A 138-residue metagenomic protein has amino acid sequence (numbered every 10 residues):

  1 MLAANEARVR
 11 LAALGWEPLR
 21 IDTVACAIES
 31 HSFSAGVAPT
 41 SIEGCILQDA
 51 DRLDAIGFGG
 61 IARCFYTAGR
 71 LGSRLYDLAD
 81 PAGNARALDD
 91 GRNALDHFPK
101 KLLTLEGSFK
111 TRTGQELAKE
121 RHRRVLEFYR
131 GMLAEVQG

Functional and structural regions predicted by a protein language model:
M1-A13: An active-site-proximal "capping" alpha-helix that borders the catalytic cofactor pocket
L2, I28, L47-Q48: Short alpha-helical catalytic segment bearing the HExxH-like zincin motif of zinc-dependent metalloproteases
L2-A3, R20, I42: Short acidic-hydrophobic sequence patches enriched in Asp/Glu that either
R8, C26-A27, A82, L105: General secondary-structure edge motif
L11, E29-G36, D54: RNase III-family endoribonuclease catalytic core
L14-A27: Acidic/histidine metal-binding catalytic segments
V24-H31, C64-A68: Short acidic/histidine-centered micro-motifs embedded in hydrophobic/aromatic stretches that mark compact functional
G36-G138: Divalent metal-dependent phosphate-bond-processing catalytic cores, especially two-metal-ion Mg2+/Mn2+ enzymes that act
